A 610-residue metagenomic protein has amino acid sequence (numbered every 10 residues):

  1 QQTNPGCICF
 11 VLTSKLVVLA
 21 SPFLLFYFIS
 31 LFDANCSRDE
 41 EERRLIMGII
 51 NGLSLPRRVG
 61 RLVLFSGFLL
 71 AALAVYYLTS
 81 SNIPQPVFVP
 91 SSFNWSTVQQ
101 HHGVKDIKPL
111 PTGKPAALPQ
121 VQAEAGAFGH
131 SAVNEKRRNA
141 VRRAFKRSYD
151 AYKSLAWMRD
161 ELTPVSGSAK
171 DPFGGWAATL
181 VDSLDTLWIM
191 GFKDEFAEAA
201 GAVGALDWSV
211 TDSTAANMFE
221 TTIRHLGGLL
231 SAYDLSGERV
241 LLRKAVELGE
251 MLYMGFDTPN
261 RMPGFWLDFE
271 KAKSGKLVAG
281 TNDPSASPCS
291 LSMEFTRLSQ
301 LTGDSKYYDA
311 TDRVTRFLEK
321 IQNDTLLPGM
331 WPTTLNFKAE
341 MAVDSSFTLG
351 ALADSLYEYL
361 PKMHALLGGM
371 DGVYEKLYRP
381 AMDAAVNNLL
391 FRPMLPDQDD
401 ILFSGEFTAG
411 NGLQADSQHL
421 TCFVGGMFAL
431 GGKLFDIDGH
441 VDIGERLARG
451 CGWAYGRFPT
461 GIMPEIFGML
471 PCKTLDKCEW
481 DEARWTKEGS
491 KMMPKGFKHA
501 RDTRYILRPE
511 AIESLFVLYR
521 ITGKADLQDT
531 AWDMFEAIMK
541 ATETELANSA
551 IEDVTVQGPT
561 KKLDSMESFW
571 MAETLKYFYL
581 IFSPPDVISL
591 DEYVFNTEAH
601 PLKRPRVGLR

Functional and structural regions predicted by a protein language model:
Q1-F10, S14-L16, A20-V59: Short, low-complexity, Lys/Arg-enriched N-terminal segments of secretory-pathway carbohydrate enzymes
C36-R610: Glycan-recognition and catalytic cores of secretory/periplasmic carbohydrate-active enzymes
